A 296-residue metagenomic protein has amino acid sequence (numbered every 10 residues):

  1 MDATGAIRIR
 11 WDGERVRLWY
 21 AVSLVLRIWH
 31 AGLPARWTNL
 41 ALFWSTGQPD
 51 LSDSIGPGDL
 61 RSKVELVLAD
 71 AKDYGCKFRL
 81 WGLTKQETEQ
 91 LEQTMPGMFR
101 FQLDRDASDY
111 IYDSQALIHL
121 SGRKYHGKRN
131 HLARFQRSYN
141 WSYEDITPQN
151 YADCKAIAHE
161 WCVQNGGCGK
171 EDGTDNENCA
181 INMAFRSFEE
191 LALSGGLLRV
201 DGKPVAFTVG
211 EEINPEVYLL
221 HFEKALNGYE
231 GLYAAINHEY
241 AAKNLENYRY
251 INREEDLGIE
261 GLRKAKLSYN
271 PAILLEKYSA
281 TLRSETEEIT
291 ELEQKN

Functional and structural regions predicted by a protein language model:
D2-E87, R199-Y229: Conserved donor-binding loop and adjoining core beta-sheet/short helix segment in diverse acyl/aminoacyl transferases
A71-G75, N140, K243-Y250: Short, surface-exposed connector motifs at secondary-structure boundaries
C76-D104: Non-catalytic accessory segments adjacent to catalytic cores
R79-L80, E144, Y250-R253: Short catalytic-loop micro-motif centered on adjacent basic/acidic residues
G97-D172: Acyltransferase donor/substrate-recognition loop-hinge adjacent to the catalytic core
R100-L120, N252-N296: Active-site/acyl-donor-binding loops of N-acyltransferases
A156-P215, L219: A mid-sequence, solvent-exposed acidic-amphipathic segment
L193-R283: Aromatic (often tryptophan-rich) hydrophobic motifs at membrane interfaces
